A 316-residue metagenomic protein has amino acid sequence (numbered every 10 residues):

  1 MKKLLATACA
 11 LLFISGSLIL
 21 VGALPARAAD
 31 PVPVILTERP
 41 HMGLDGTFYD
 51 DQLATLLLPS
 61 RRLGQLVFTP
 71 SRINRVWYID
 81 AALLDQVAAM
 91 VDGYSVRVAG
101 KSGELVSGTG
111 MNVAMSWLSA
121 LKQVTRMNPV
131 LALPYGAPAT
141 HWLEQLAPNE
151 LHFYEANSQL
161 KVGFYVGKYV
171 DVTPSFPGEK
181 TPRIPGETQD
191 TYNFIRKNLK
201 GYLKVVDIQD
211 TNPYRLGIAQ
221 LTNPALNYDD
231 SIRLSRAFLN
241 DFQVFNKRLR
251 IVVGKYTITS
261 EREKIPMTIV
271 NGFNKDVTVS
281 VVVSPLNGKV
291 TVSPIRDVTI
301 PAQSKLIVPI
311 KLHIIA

Functional and structural regions predicted by a protein language model:
K2-K264, T268-G272, V277-A316: N-terminal membrane-targeting/anchoring modules of bacterial envelope and secretion proteins
